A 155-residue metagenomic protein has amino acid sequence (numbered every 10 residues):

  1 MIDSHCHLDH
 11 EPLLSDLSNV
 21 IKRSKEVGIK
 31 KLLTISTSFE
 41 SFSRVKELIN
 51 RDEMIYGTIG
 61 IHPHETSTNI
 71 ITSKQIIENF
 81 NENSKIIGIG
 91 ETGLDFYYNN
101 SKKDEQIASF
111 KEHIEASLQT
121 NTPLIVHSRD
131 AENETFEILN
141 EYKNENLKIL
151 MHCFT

Functional and structural regions predicted by a protein language model:
M1-T155: Mid-domain alpha/beta scaffold segments of enzyme catalytic cores
